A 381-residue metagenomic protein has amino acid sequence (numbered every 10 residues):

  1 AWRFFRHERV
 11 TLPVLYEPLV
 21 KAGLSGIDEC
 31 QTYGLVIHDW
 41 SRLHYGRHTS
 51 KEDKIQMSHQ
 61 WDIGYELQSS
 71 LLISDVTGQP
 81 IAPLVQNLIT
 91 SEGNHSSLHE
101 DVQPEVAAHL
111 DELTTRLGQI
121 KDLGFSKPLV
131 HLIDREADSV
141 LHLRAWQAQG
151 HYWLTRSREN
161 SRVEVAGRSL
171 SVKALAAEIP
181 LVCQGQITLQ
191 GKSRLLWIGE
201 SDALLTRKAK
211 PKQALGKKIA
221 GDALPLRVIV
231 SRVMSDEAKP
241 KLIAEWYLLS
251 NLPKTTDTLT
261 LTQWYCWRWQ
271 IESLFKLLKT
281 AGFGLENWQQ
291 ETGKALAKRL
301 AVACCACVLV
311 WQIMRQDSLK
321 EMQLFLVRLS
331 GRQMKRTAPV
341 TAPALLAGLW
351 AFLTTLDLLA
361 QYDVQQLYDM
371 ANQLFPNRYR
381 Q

Functional and structural regions predicted by a protein language model:
A1-K51, H59-E66, L71-Q381: Single, function-defining residue in the core of a domain
